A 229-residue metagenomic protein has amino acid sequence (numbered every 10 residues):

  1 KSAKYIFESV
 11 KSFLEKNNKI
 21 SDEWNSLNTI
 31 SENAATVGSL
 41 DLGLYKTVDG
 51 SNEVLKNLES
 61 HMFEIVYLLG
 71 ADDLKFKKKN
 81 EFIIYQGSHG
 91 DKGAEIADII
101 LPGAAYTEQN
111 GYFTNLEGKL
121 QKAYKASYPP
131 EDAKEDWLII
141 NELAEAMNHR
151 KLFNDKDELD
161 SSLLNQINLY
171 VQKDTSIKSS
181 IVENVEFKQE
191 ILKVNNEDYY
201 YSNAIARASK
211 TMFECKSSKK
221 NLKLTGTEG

Functional and structural regions predicted by a protein language model:
K1-I177, T225-G229: Non-catalytic alpha/beta scaffold blocks inside enzyme catalytic domains
S161-G229: Long, low-complexity segments enriched in small/aliphatic residues
